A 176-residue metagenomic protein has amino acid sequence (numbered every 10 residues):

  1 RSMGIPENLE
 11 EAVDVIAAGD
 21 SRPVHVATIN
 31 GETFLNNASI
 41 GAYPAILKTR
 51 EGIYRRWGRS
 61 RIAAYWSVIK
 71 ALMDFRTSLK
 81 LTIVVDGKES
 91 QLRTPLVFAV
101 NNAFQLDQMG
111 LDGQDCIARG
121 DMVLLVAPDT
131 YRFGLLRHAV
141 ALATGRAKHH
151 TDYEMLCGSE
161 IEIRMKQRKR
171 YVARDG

Functional and structural regions predicted by a protein language model:
R1-P95: Catalytic core of DAGKc-family lipid kinases
S2, K48-T49, Q108-L111, L136-H138 (+1 more regions): Short, glycine/acidic-enriched capping/hinge loops at junctions between secondary-structure elements
I29, T49, A99-V100, L125-P128: Short beta-strand-to-turn element immediately C-terminal to the catalytic PLP-Schiff-base lysine in fold type I
E32-T33, K80, E89, L96 (+4 more regions): Structural motif
S39, Y43, F98-G113: Glycine-rich phosphate/pyrophosphate-binding beta-alpha loops
G52-A63, Q105-G134: Gly/Ser/Thr-rich active-site loops/lids in small-molecule metabolic enzymes that frequently grip phosphoryl groups
V85-Q91, C116, V126-G176: ATP/nucleoside-binding phosphotransfer catalytic cores, i.e., glycine-rich phosphate-binding loops
